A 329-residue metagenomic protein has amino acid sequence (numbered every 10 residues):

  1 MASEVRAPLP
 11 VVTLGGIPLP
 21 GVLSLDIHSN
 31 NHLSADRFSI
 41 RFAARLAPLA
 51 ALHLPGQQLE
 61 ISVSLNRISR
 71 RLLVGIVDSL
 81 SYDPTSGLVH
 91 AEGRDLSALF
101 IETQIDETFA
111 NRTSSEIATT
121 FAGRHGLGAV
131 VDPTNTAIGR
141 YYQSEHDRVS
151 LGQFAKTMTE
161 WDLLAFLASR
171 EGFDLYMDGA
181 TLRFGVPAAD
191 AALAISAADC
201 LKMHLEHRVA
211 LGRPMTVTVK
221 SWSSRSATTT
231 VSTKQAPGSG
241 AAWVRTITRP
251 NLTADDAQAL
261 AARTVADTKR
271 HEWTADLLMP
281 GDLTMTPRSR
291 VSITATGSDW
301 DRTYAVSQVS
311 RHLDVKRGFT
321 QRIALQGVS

Functional and structural regions predicted by a protein language model:
M1-L99: Assembly/oligomerization scaffold segments
G21, L25-L54, K202-S329: An acidic/polar, Gly/Ser/Thr-rich interaction patch typically located in mid-to-C-terminal regions of proteins
S39-R41, E60-S62, L73-D78, H90-R94 (+6 more regions): Soluble periplasmic/extracytoplasmic beta-strand elements of cell-envelope proteins
A50-Q58, S62, I101-A110, D199 (+1 more regions): Extended Gly/Ser/Thr-rich low-complexity repeat segments, especially those forming or decorating extracellular
V63, V186, A295-G297: Conserved "cap/hinge" positions at secondary-structure junctions
V74, S115-A118, W161-A165, T216-V217 (+1 more regions): Extracytoplasmic/secreted envelope proteins and their assembly/folding machinery, especially bacterial periplasmic
I76-D83, A188-D190, Y304-K316: Short, compositionally biased
L88-L201: Charged- and aromatic-enriched interaction segments used to assemble and dock large macromolecular complexes
